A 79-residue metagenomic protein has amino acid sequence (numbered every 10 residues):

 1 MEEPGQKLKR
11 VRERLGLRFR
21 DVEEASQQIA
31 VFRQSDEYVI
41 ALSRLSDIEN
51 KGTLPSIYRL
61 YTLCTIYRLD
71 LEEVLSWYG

Functional and structural regions predicted by a protein language model:
M1-F32: A short, Lys/Arg-rich alpha-helix, primarily the initiator
L8, V22-E23, R33, L42-I48 (+1 more regions): Conserved hydrophobic/aromatic packing and binding residues within compact polymer-binding modules
R18, I29, A41-R44, S56 (+1 more regions): Short coil turns linking two alpha-helices in DNA-binding domains
V22, R59-Y67, V74-L75: Hydrophobic micro-packing sites on short alpha-helices
S26, E49, R59, Y78: DNA major-groove recognition helix of helix-turn-helix
V39-R44, N50-T65: Short, basic-rich loop-to-helix N-cap that marks the start of a DNA-contacting helix
